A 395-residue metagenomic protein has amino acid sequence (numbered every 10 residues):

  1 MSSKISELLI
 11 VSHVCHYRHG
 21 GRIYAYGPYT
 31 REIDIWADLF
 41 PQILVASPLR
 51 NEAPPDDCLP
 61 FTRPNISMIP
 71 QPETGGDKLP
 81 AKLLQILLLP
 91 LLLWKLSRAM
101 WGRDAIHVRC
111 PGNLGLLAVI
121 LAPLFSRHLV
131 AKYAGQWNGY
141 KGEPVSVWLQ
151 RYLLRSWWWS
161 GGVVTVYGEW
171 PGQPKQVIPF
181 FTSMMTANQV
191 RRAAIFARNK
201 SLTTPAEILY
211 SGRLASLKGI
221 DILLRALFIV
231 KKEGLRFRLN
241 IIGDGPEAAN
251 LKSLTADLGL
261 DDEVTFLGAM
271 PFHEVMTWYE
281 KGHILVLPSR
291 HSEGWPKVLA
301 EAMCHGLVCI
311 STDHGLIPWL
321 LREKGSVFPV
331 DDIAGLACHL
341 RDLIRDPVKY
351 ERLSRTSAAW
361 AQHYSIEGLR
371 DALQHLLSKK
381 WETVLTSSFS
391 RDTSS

Functional and structural regions predicted by a protein language model:
M100, A269-M270, T277-G282: Short alpha-helical donor nucleotide-sugar binding micro-motif in glycosyltransferases
D104, E280-S292, L307: Acidic donor-binding loop of glycosyltransferase active sites
A206, Y210-I229, L235, P246-K252 (+1 more regions): A conserved mid-protein helix/loop that constitutes part of the nucleotide-sugar donor-binding site
K252-M270: Nucleotide-activated donor-binding/catalytic signature segment of Leloir-type glycosyltransferases, i.e., the conserved
L260-E263, G335, D342, K349-H363 (+1 more regions): A short, well-ordered alpha-helix in the C-terminal region of glycosyltransferases
M276, L299-C304, P318-W319: Short alpha-helical segment that forms part of, or immediately flanks, the ligand-binding pocket in carbohydrate-active
L299, V308-S311: Short hydrophobic beta-strand element within catalytic cores of glycosyltransferases and related nucleotide-activated
E323-I333, D342-P347: Conserved acidic donor-binding segment of nucleotide-sugar-dependent glycosyltransferases
